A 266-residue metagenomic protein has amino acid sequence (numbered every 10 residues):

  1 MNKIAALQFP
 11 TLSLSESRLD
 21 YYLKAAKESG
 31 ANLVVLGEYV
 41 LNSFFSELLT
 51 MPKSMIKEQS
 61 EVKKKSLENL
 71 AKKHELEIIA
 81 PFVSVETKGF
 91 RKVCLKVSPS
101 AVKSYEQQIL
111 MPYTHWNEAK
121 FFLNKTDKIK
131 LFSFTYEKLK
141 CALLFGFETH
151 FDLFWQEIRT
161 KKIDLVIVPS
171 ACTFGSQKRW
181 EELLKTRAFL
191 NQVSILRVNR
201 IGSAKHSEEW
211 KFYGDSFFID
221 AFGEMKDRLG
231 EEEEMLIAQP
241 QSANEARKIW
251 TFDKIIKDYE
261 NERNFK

Functional and structural regions predicted by a protein language model:
M1-S13, V35, E106, L131 (+2 more regions): Active-site-proximal beta-strand elements of phosphoester/diester hydrolases
L7, Y105, V198, L229 (+1 more regions): Hydrophobic residues at beta-strand termini and immediately following loops that shape nucleotide-binding pockets
S15-A25, H150-Q156: Short, acidic/polar
D20-P99, K103-S104, T173-L190: Cys-nucleophile CN-hydrolase/nitrilase-fold catalytic domain and related Cys-dependent amidase chemistry that acts on
I56-I79, H150-M235: CN hydrolase (nitrilase-like) catalytic-core segments centered on the catalytic cysteine and neighboring Lys/Glu
V85-K161, G175-S176, E182, E245-I255 (+1 more regions): Active-site catalytic loop in hydrolytic enzyme cores
K96-S98, I219-D220, A238-Q239: Short beta-strand-to-turn element immediately C-terminal to the catalytic PLP-Schiff-base lysine in fold type I
